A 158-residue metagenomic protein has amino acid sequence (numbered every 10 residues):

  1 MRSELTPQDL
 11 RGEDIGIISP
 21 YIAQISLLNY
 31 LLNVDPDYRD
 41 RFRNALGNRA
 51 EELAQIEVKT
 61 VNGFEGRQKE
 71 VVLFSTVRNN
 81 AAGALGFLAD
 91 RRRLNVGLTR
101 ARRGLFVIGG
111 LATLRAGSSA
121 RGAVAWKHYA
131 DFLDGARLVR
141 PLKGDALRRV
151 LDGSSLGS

Functional and structural regions predicted by a protein language model:
M1-A101, L105-F106, L156-S158: Core RecA-like ATPase module of SF1/SF2 helicases and allied nucleic-acid translocases
G83-S158: Helicase C-terminal subdomain and adjacent C-terminal extension
